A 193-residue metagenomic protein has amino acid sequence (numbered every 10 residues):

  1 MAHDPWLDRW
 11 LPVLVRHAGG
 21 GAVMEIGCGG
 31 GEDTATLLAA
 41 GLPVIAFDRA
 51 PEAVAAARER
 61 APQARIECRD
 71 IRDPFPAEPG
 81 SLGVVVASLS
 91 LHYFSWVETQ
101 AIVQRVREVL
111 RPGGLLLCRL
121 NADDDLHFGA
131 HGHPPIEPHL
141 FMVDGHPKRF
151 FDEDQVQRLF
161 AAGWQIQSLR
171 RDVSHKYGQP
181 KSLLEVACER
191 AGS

Functional and structural regions predicted by a protein language model:
M1-M24, G29-E78, A101, L115-S193: Class I (Rossmann-like) S-adenosyl-L-methionine-dependent methyltransferase catalytic domain, capturing the SAM-binding
V86: A conserved beta-strand element that flanks and buttresses the S-adenosyl-L-methionine
L89-Y93: Short catalytic micro-motifs in class I SAM-dependent methyltransferases
W96: Short, conserved catalytic or interaction motifs in soluble domains
Q100-P112: A short glycine-rich, Lys/Arg-flanked "PGG" loop and its adjoining helix->strand segment in the class I
